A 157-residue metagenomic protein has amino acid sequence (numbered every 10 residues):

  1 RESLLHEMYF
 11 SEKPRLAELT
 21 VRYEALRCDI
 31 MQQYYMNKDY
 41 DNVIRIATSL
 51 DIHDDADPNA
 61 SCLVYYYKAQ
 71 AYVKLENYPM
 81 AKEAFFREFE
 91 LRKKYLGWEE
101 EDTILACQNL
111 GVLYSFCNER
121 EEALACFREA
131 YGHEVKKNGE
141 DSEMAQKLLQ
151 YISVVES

Functional and structural regions predicted by a protein language model:
R1-S157: Intrinsic-disorder-linked linear interaction elements in eukaryotic regulatory proteins
